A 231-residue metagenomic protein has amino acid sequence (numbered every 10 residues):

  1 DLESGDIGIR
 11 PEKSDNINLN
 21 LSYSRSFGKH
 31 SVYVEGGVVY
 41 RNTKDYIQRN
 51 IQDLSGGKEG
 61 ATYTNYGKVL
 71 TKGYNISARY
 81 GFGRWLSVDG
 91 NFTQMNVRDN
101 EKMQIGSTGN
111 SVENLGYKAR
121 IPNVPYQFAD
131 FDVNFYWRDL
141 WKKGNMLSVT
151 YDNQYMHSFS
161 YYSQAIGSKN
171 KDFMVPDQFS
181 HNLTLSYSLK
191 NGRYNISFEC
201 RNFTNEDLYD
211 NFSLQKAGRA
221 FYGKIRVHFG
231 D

Functional and structural regions predicted by a protein language model:
D1, Y46-S55, E59, M95 (+3 more regions): Outer-membrane beta-barrel translocator domains and adjoining extracellular loop/strand segments of Gram-negative
D1-D6, G56-Y63, K72, N110-Y117 (+3 more regions): Extracytoplasmic loops and strand-loop junctions of Gram-negative outer membrane beta-barrel proteins
G8-A61, L70: Membrane-embedded beta-barrel scaffold of Gram-negative outer-membrane proteins
I9, L19-Y23, Y74-Y80, G90 (+5 more regions): Residues on the lipid-exposed face of transmembrane beta-strands in outer-membrane beta-barrel proteins
K13, Y23-G28, N42, L70 (+5 more regions): Outer-membrane beta-barrel strand-turn architecture
K13-I17, Y40, K68-K72, N123-A129 (+2 more regions): Residues that define the transmembrane beta-barrel architecture of outer-membrane proteins
Y33-K44, G60-S160: Gram-negative outer-membrane beta-barrel transporters
K44, V88, Q154-G167, M174-S180 (+1 more regions): C-terminal beta-signal and adjacent terminal beta-strands/loops of Gram-negative outer-membrane beta-barrel proteins
